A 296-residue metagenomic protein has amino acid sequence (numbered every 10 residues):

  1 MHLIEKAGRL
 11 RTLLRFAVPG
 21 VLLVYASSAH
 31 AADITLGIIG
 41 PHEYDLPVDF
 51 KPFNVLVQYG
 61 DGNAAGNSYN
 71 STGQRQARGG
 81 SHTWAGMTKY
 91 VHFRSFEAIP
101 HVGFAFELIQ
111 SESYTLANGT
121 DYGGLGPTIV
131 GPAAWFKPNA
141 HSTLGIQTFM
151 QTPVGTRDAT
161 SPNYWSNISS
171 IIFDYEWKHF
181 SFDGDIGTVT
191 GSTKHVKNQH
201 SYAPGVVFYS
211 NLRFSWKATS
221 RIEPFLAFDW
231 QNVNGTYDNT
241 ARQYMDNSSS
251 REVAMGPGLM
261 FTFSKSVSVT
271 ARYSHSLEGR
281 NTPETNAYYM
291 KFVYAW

Functional and structural regions predicted by a protein language model:
S28-L56, A98: Outer-membrane beta-barrel biogenesis signature
D45-F53, R94-A105, N118-G119, K137-L144 (+4 more regions): Short loop/turn motifs that connect adjacent beta-strands in outer-membrane beta-barrel proteins
P52, G80-T88, Y122-T128, N163-N167 (+3 more regions): Residues that define the transmembrane beta-barrel architecture of outer-membrane proteins
N54-L56, V102-L108, L144-T148, N167 (+6 more regions): Transmembrane beta-strands of outer-membrane beta-barrel proteins
Q58, M87-R94, V130-F136, T148 (+5 more regions): Residues on the lipid-exposed face of transmembrane beta-strands in outer-membrane beta-barrel proteins
G60-G66, H92, Q110-L116, M150-T156 (+5 more regions): Transmembrane beta-strands of outer-membrane beta-barrel pores
Y69, R75-Q76, P204-W296: Outer membrane beta-barrel transmembrane domains
Q147, Q151-T240: Detector for outer-membrane/organellar transmembrane beta-barrel domains, recognizing the amphipathic beta-strand
